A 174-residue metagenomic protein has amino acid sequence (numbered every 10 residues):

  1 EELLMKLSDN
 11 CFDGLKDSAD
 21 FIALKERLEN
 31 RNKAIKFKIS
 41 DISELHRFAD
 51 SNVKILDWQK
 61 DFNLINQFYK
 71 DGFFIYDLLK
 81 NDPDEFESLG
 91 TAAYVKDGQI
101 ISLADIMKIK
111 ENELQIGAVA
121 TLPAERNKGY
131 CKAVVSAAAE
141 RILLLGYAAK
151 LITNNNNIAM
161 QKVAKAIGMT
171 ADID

Functional and structural regions predicted by a protein language model:
E1-S51: Acyl-donor-binding surface of acyltransferase catalytic domains
D13-E26, K132, N155-I173: Conserved active-site alpha-helix within GNAT-family acetyltransferase domains
D41-D77: Short amphipathic alpha-helix that is part of the acyltransferase structural core
K60, E111, I158-A159: Short alpha-helical
L79-A120: A conserved beta-strand-loop-helix scaffold within acyl/acetyltransferase catalytic domains
G98, G129, N157: Conserved G/P- and acidic residue-centered "switch" motifs that form tight phosphate/ATP-binding loops in soluble
T121, N127-L144, Q161-A166: Conserved acetyl-CoA-binding loop-helix of GNAT-fold acetyltransferases
A149-T153: Conserved hydrophobic beta-strand within the GNAT/NAT acetyltransferase core sheet that lines the active-site cleft
